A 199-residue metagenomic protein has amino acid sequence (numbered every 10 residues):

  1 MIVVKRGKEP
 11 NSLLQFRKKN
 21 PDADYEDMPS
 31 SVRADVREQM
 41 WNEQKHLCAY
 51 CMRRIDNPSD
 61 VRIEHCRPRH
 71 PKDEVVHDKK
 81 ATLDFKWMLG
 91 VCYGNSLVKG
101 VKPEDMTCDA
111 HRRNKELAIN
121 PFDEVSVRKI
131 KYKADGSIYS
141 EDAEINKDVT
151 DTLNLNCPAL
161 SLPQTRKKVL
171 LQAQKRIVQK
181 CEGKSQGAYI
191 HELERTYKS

Functional and structural regions predicted by a protein language model:
V3-Y50, K72-L83: Short, charged surface segments at domain edges that flank catalytic/cofactor-binding sites
A49-R53, E74-K79, R113-P121, V125-S126: Intrinsically disordered, low-complexity boundary segments flanking structured domains
A49-Y50, R62, G90-V91, K129-Y132 (+1 more regions): A structural signal for short, well-ordered beta-strand segments and their strand-loop junctions that often border
R53-M106: Histidine-centered nuclease catalytic patch
V101-L160: Long, low-complexity, intrinsically disordered segments enriched in glycines and aromatic residues
E144-S199: C-terminal, charged low-complexity interaction regions
